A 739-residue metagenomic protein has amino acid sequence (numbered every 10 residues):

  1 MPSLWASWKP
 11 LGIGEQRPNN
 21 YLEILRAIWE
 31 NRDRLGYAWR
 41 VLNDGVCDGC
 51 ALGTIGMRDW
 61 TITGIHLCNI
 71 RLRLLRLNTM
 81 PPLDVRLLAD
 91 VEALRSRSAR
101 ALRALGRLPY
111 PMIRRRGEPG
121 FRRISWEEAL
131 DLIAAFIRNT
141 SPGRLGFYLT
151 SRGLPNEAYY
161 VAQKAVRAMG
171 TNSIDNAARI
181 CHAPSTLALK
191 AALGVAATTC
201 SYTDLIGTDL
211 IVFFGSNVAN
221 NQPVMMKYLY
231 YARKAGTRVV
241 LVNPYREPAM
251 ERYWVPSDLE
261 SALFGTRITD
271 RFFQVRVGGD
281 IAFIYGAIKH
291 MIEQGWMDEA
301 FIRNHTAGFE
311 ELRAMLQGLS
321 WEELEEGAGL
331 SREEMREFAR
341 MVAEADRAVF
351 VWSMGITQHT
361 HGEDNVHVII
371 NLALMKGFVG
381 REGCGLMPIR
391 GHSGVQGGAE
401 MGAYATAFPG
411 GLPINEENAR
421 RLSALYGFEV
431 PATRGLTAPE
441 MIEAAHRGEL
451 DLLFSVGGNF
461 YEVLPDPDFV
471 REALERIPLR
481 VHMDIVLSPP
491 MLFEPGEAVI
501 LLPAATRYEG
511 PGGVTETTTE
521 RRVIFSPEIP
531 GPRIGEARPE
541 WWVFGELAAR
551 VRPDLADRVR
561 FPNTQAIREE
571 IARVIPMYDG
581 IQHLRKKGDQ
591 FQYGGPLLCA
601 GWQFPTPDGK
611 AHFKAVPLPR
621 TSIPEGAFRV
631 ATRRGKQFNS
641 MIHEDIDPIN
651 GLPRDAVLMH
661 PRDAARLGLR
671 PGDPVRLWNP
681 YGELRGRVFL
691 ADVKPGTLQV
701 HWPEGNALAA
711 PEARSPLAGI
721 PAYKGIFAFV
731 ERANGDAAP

Functional and structural regions predicted by a protein language model:
M1-G53: Intrinsically disordered, low-structural-confidence terminal and linker regions
P2-N19, G106-G394, A419-G601, L652-F689: Cofactor-pocket helix-loop regions in the catalytic cores of large enzyme subunits
G53-R73: Iron-sulfur (Fe-S) cluster-binding segments and ferredoxin-like electron-carrier domains, especially [2Fe-2S]
L74-G120, L130, E157: Low-complexity, highly charged intrinsically disordered N-terminal segments that act as targeting/localization
R97, A101-R115, F628-A656: Glycine-rich loop/turn
G398-A399, P562-D647: Long, low-complexity segments enriched in small/aliphatic residues
D692-E704: Short, solvent-exposed secondary-structure boundary/capping segments
A707-A728: Glycine- and charge-enriched low-complexity intrinsically disordered segments
